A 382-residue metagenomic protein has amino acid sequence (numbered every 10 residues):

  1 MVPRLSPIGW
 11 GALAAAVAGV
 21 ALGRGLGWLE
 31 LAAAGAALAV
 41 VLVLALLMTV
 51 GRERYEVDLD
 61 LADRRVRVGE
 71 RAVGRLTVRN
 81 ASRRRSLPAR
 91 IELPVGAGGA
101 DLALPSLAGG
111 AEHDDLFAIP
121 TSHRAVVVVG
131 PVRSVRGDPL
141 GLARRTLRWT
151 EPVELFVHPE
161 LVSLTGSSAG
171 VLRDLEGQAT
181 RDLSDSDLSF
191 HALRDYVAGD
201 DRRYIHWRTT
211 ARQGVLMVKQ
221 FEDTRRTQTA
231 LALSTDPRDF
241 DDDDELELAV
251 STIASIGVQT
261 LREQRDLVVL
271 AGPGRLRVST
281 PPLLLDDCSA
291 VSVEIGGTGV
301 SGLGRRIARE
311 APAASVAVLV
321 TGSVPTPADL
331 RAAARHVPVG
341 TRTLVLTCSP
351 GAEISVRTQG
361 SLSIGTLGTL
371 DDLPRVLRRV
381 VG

Functional and structural regions predicted by a protein language model:
M1-D58: Extracellular/lumenal glycan-associated context and N-glycosylation machinery
P3, G109, A198-G382: Exposed, interaction-prone extracellular/peripheral surfaces
V50, D60, R83-G99, T209: Short acidic, flexible loop segments centered on an aromatic residue
L59-T77: Membrane-cytosol interface motif
L61, T77-V78, I119, S134: Hydrophobic beta-strand positions in extracellular immunoglobulin-like domains
N80-R84, H123: Short, acidic/polar linear motifs in exposed loop/turn regions
P105-H113: Short proline/glycine- and polar residue-rich coil/turn motifs
H113-A230: Cytoplasm-facing regions of membrane-associated proteins and arrestin-like adaptors
